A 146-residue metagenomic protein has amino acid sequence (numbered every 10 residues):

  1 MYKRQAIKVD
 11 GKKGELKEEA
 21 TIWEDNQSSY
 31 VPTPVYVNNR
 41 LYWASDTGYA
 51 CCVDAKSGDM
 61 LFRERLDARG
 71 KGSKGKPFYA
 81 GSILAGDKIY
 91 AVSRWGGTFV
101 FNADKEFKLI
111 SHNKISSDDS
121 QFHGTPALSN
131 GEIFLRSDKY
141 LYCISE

Functional and structural regions predicted by a protein language model:
K3-E146: Noncatalytic, solvent-exposed loop/strand surfaces of beta-propeller-type extracellular/periplasmic domains
